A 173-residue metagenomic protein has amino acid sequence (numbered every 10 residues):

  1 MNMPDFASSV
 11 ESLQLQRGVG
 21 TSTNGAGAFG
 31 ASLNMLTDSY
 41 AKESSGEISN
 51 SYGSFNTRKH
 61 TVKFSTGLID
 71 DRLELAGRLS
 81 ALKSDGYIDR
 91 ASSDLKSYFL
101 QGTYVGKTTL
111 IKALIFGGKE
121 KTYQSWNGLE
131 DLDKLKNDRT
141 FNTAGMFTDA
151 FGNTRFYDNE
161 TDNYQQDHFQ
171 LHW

Functional and structural regions predicted by a protein language model:
M1-R17: Short acidic/polar hinge/loop motifs at secondary-structure boundaries that mediate gating or recognition
L13-Q14, L33-M35: Non-catalytic regulatory/gating segments with a bias toward low-complexity or hydrophobic composition
R17, T37-S39: Flexible glycine-/small-residue-rich
G20-T23, S84-G86: Short beta-strands and strand-coil junctions in structured, solvent-facing domains, enriched
G25-F29, A91-D94: Short, glycine-/polar-rich solvent-exposed loops and beta-turns at beta-strand/coil boundaries
S45, Y52-K83, I88-N127, K134 (+1 more regions): Transmembrane beta-barrel wall of Gram-negative outer-membrane proteins
S125-R155: Solvent-exposed loop segments that connect transmembrane elements
